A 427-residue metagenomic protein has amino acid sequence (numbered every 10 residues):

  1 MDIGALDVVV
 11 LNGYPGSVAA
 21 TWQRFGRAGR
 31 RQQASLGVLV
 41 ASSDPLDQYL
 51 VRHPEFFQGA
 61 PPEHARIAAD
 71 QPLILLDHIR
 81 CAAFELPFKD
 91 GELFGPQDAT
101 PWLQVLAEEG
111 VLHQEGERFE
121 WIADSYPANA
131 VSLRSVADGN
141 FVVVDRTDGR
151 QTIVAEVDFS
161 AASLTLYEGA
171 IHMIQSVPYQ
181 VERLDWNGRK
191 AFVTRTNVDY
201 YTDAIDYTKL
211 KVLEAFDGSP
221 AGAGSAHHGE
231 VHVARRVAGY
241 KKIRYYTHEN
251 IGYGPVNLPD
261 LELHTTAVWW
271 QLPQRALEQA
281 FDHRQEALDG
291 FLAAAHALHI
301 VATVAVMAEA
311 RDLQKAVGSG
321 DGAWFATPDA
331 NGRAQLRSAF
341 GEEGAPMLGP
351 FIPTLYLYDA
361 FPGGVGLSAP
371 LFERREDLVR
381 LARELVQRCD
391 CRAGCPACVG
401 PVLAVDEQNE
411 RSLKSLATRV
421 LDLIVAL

Functional and structural regions predicted by a protein language model:
M1-D7, R27-R30, P178-Q180: SF2 helicase motor core recognition
D2-A5, T21-R24, Q33, Q48-H53 (+4 more regions): Short acidic, glycine/serine/threonine-rich loops at helix termini
D2-G13, L36-V38: A short beta-strand element within the Helicase C-terminal
L6-D7, F25-A28, P54-F56, S160 (+2 more regions): Short, solvent-exposed amphipathic alpha-helical segments in soluble enzyme and RNA/protein-processing domains
V8, Y14-V18, A28-R30, A41-D47 (+3 more regions): Conserved nucleotide-binding/hydrolysis micro-motifs of P-loop NTPases
A19-A68: Conserved segment of the helicase C-terminal RecA-like domain
A41, R80-A83, P87-L166, A170-S176 (+1 more regions): Extended, highly charged accessory segments
